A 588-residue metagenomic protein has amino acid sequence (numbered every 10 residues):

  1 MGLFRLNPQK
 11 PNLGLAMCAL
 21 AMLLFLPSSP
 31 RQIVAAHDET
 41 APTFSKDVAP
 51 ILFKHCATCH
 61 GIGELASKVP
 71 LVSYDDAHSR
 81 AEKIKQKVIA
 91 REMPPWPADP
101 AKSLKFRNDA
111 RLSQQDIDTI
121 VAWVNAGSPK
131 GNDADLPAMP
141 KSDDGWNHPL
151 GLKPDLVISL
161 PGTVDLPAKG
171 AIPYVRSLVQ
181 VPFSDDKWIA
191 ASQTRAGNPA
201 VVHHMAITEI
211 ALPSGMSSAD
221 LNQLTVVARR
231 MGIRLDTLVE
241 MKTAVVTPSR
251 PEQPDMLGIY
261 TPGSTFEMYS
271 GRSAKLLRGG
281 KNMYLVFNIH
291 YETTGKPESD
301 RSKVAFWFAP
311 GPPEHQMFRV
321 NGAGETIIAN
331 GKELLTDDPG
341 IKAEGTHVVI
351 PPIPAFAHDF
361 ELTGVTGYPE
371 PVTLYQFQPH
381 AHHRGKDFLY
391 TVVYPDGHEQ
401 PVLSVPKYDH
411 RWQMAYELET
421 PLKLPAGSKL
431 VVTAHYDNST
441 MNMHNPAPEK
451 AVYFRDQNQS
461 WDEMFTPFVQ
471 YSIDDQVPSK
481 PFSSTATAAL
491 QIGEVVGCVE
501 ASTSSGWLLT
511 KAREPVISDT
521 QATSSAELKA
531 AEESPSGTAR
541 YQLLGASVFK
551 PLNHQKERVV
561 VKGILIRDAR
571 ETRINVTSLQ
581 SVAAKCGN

Functional and structural regions predicted by a protein language model:
G2-C18: Bacterial N-terminal signal peptides that target proteins for export
L3, F25-Q180, A191, R195 (+2 more regions): Aromatic- and Gly/Pro-enriched helix-to-coil junctions and flexible linker segments
G14-S28: Bacterial N-terminal signal peptides
Q114, A274-L276, P421, V548-N553: Short, surface-exposed secondary-structure edge patches
W146-V477, V499: His-enriched metal-coordination microenvironments in redox/metal-binding proteins
P478-N588: Conserved RNA-binding domains used in RNP assembly and mRNA/RNA metabolism
